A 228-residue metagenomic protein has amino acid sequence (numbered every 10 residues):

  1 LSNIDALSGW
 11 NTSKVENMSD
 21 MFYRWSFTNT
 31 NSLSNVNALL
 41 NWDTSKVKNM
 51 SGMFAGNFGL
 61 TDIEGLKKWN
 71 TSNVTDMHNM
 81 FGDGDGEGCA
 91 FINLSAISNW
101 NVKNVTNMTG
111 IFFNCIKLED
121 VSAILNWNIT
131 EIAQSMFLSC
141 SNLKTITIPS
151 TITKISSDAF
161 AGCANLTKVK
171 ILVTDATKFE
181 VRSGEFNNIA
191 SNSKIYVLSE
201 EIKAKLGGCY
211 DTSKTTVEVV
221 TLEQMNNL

Functional and structural regions predicted by a protein language model:
L1-E16, F27-K48, G59-T75, G86-T106 (+5 more regions): Structural signature of tandem-repeat unit edges
S19-D20, S51-G52, H78-N79, T109-G110 (+1 more regions): Register-specific detector for alpha-helical tandem repeat solenoids, activating on a conserved position within each
F22-Y23, A55, F81-G82, F113: Ankyrin-repeat helical core positions
R24, Q134, S157: Short glycine-/small-residue-rich flexible loop motifs, especially phosphate/cofactor-binding loops
V181-N188: Small/polar residue-rich beta-strand/coil "junction" motifs that cap repeat-based extracellular fibers
A204-T212: Short, surface-exposed terminal/edge motifs of secreted or surface/virion proteins that either
